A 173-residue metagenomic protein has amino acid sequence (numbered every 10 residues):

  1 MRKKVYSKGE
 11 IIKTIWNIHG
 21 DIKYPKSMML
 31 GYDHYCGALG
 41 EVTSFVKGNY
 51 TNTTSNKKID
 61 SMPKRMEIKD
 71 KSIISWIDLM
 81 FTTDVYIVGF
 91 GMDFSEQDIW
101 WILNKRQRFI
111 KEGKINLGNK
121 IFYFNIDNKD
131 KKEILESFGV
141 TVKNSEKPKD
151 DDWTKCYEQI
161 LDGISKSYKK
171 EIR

Functional and structural regions predicted by a protein language model:
M1-K47: Extended, H/D-rich, highly charged conserved domains that either
R2-I11, M66-I68, S72-R173: SIR2/sirtuin-family catalytic core signature
C36-L39, N49, T54, D127 (+2 more regions): Generic alpha-helical secondary structure signal
G40-M80, K114-I115: Acidic, metal/cofactor-coordinating or nucleic-acid-engaging core segments within structured domains
